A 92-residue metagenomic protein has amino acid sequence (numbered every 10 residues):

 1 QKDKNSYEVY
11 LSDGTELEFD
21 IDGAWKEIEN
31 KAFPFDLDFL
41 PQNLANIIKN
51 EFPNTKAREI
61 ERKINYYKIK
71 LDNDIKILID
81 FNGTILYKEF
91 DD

Functional and structural regions predicted by a protein language model:
Q1-D92: Interaction-mediating elements
